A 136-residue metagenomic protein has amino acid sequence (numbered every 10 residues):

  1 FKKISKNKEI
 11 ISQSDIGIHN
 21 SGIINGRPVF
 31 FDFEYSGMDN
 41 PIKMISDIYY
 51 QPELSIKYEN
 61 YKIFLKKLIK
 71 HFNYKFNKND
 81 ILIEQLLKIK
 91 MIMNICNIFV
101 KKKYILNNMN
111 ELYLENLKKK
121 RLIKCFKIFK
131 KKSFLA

Functional and structural regions predicted by a protein language model:
F1-M44: Active-site acidic catalytic loop and adjacent metal/ATP-binding pocket of ATP-dependent phosphoryl transfer enzymes
K2, N25, K62-K66, K70 (+1 more regions): Replace "anionic and nucleotidyl ligands
N7, F76-I83: Short, solvent-exposed segments of well-ordered alpha helices
P41-K75, Q85-L106: Active-site activation/catalytic loop segments of kinase-like enzymes and analogous catalytic loops in related
I81, Q85-K88, K118-R121: Amphipathic alpha-helix face/heptad-repeat signature
N94-A136: ATP/Mg2+ or Mg2+-diphosphate-binding catalytic cores that bind nucleotide phosphates or diphosphates via glycine-rich
